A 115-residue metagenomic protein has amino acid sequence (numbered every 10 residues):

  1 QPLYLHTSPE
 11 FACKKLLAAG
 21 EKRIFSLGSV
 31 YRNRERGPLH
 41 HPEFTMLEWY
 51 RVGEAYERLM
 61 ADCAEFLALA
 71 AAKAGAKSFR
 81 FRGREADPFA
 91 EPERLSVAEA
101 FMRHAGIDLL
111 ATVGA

Functional and structural regions predicted by a protein language model:
Q1-A115: Class II aminoacyl-tRNA synthetase catalytic cores and aaRS-like
